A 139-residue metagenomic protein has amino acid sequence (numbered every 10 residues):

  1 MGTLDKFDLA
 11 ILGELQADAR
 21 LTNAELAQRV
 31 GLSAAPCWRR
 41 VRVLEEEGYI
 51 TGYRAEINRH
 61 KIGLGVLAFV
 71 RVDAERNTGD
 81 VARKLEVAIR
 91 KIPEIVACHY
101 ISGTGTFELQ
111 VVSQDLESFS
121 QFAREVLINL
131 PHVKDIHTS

Functional and structural regions predicted by a protein language model:
M1-S139: A compositional/biophysical signature of low hydrophobicity enriched in polar/charged and small residues
